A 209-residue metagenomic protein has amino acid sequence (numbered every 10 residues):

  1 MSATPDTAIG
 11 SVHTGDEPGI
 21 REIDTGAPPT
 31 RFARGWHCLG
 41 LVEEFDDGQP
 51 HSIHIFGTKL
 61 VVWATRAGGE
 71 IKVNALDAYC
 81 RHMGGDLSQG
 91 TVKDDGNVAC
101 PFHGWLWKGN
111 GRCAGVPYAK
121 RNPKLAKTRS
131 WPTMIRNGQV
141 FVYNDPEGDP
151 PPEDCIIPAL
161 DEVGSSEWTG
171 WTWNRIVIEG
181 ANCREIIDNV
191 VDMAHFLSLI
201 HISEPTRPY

Functional and structural regions predicted by a protein language model:
M1-A33: A boundary/linker detector
S2, D6-T7, D24, C38-V163: Rieske [2Fe-2S] iron-sulfur-binding domain
R21, F32, A126, E179-C183: A structural signal for well-ordered alpha-helical scaffolds and beta->alpha junctions
T30, R34-H37, E43, G90 (+2 more regions): Flexible, active-site-adjacent loop/turn segments at secondary-structure boundaries
G35-E43, T169-G180: Short amphipathic
K108, D188, R207: Acidic active-site catalytic centers that drive phospho-/nucleotidyl reactions and related ester hydrolyses
N174-L197: Mid-domain beta-loop-alpha active-site segment that forms a flexible, acidic cofactor/metal-binding surface
I200-Y209: Single conserved hydrophobic/aromatic residue that forms the stacking wall/gate of nucleotide- or nucleobase-binding
